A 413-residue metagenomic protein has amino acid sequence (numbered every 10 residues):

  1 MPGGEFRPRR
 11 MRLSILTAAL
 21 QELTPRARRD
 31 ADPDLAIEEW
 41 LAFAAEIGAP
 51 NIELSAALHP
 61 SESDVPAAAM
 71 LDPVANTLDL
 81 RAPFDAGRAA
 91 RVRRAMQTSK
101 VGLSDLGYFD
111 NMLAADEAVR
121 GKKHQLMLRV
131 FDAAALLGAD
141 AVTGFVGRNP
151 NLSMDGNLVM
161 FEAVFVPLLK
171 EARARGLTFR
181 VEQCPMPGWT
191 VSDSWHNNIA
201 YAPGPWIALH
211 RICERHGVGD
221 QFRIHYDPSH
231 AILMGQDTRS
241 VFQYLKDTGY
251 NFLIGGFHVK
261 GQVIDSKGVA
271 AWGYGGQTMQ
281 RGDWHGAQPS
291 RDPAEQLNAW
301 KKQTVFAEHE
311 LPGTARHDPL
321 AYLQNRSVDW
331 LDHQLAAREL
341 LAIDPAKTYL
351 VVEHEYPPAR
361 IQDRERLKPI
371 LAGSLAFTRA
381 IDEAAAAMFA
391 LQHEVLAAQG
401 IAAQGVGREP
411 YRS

Functional and structural regions predicted by a protein language model:
M1-D140, D155, V166, K170-R173 (+4 more regions): N-terminal pre-domain/capping segments
R10, L23-A27, I52, G156-V159 (+1 more regions): Acidic/histidine-rich catalytic cores of soluble enzymes
A19-Q21, A56-L58, F109-M112, V146-P150 (+4 more regions): Active-site-proximal loop/turn and secondary-structure-junction residues that shape catalytic pockets, frequently
A49, L103, N251-I254, K347: Core-facing hydrophobic residues within beta-strands of well-ordered domains
E53, D105-G107, T143, R180 (+2 more regions): Conserved beta-strand positions in the central sheet of alpha/beta enzyme cores
A134-D155, R175-V191, V351-V352: Active-site groove signature of glycoside hydrolases
E310, R316, L331-Q334, L341: A conserved mid-domain beta-alpha-beta active-site/ligand-binding segment of alpha/beta enzyme cores
Q334-I343, T348-V352: H/E-rich (His + Asp/Glu) clusters that bind or coordinate divalent metals
